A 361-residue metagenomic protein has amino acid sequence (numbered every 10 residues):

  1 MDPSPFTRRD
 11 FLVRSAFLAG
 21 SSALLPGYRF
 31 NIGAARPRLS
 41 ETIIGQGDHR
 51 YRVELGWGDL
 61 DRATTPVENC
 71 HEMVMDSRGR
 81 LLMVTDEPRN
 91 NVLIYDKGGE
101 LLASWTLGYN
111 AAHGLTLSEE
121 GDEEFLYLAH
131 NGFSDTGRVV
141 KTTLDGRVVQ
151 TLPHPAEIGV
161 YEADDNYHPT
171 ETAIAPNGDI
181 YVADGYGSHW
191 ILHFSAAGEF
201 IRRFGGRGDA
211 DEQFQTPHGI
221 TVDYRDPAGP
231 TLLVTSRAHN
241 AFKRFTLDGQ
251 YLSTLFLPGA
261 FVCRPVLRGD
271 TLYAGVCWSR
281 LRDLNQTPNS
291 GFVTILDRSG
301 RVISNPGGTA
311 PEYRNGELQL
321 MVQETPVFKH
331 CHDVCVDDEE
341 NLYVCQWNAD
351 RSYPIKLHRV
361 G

Functional and structural regions predicted by a protein language model:
D2-S4, D10-I32: N-terminal export signals
A35-L55: Blade/loop signatures of beta-propeller domains
L55-T64, V149-A163, Y167, I201-E212 (+1 more regions): Surface-exposed loop and turn segments in beta-propeller and other repeat-based domains that flank or scaffold
D61, N90-L93, K97-E120, N131: Blade-loop segments of beta-propeller domains
A63-R78, Y109-D122, E157-D179, D209-T231 (+4 more regions): Beta-rich, blade/repeat-based domains predominating in secreted/periplasmic proteins but also intracellular
L81-M83, F125-Y127, I180-Y181, T231-L233 (+2 more regions): Conserved beta-propeller blade signature
A260-T309: Loop/turn-rich, solvent-exposed surfaces of beta-rich toroidal or solenoidal domains
H330-G361: Blade-level signature of beta-propeller repeat domains, shared across WD40, Kelch, NHL, RCC1 and BNR/Asp-box propellers
